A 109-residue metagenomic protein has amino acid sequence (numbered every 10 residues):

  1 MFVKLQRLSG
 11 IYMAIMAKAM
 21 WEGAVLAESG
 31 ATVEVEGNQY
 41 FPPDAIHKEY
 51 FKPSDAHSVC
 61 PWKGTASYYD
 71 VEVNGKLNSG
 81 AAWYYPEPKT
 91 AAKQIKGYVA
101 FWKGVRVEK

Functional and structural regions predicted by a protein language model:
F2-K109: Terminal leader/tail segments of proteins
